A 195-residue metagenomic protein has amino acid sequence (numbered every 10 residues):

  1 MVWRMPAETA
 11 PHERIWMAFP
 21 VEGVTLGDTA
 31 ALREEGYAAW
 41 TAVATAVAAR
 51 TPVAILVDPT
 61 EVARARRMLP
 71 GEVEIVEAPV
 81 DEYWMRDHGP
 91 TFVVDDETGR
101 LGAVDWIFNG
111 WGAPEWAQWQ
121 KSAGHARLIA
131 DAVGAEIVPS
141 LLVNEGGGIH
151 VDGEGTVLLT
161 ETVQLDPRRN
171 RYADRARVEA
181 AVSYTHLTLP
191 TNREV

Functional and structural regions predicted by a protein language model:
M1-W16: N-terminal basic/disordered segments at the start of proteins
R14-D28, L32-T41, A54-H150, G155: Cofactor- and metal-binding active-site motifs of prokaryotic enzymes that mediate redox/radical or nucleophilic
A46, P52-V53: Beta-propeller domains
E115-W116, T160-V163, P167-A173: A short secondary-structure junction signal
L159-T160, E179: Hydrophobic alpha-helical segments and helix pairs
A176-S183: Internal alpha/beta scaffold segment
T185-T191: Conserved small/polar residues in nucleotide/adenosyl-binding loops
